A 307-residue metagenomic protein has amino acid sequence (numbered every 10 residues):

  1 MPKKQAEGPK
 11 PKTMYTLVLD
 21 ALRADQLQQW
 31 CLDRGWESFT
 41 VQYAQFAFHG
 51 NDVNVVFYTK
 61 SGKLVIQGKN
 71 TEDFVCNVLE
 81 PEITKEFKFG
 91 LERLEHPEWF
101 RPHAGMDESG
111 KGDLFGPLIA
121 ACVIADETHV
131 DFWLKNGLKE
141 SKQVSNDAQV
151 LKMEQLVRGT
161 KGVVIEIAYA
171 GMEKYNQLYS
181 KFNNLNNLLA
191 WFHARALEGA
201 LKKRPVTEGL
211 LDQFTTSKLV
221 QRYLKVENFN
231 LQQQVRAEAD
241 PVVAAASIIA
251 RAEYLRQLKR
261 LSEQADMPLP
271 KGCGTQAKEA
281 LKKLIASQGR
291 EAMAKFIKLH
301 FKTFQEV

Functional and structural regions predicted by a protein language model:
P2-V307: RNase H-like, Mg2+-dependent phosphodiesterase core, and more generally RNA phosphate-backbone-engaging helix-loop
